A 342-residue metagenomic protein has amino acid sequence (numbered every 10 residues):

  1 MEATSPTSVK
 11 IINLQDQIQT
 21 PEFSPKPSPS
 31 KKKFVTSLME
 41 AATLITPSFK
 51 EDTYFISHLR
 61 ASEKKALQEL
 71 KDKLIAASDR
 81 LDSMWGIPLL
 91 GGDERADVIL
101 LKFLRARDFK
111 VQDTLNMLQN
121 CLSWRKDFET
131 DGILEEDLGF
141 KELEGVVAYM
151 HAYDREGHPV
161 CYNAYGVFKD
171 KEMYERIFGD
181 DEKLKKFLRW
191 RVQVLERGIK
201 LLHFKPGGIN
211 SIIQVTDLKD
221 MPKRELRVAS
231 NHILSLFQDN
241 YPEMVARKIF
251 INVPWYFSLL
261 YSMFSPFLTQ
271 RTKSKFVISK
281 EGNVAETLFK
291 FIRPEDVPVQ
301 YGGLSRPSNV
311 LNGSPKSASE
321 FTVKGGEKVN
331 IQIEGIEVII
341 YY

Functional and structural regions predicted by a protein language model:
M1-Y342: Basic, amphipathic alpha-helical/coil surface patches used to engage anionic, phosphate-bearing ligands and membranes
